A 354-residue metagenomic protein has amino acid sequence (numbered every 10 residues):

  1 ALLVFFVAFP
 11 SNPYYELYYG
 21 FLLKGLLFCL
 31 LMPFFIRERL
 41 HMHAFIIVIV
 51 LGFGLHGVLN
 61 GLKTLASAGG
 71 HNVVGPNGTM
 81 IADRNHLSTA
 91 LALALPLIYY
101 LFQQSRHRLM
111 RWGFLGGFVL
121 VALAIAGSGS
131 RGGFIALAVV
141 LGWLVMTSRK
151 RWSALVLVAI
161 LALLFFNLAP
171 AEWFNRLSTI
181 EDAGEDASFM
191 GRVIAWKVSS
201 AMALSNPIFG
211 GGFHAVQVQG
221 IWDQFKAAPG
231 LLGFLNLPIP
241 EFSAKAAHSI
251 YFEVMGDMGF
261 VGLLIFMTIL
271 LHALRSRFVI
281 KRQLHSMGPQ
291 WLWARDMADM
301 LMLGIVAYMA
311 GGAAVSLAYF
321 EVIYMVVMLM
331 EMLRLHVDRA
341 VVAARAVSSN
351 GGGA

Functional and structural regions predicted by a protein language model:
A1-A8, L23-L31, H41-V73, T79-T147 (+7 more regions): Alpha-helical transmembrane segments of multi-pass inner-membrane proteins
L3-E16, R37-H43, W173-N175: Transmembrane alpha-helix boundary signature
Y15-L23: Structural signature of hydrophobic alpha-helical transmembrane segments
V58, L62, L123-S128, V145-A187 (+3 more regions): A membrane-periplasm/extracellular boundary helix in multi-pass inner-membrane enzymes that assemble envelope glycans
G70, V74, G78, E181-K197 (+4 more regions): Long extracytoplasmic/lumenal interhelical loops at the membrane interface of multi-pass membrane proteins
G259-L271: Hydrophobic alpha-helical transmembrane segments
F278-D299, G312-S316, V327-A354: A juxtamembrane structural motif centered on a specific transmembrane helix
